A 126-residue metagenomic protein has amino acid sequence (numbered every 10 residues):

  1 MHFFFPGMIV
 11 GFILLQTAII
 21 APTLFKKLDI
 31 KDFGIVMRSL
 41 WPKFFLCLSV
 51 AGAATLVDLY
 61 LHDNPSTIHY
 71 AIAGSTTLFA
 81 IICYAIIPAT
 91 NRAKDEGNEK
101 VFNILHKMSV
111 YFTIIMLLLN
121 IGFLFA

Functional and structural regions predicted by a protein language model:
M1-A126: Polytopic transmembrane helical bundles with strong interfacial aromatic enrichment
